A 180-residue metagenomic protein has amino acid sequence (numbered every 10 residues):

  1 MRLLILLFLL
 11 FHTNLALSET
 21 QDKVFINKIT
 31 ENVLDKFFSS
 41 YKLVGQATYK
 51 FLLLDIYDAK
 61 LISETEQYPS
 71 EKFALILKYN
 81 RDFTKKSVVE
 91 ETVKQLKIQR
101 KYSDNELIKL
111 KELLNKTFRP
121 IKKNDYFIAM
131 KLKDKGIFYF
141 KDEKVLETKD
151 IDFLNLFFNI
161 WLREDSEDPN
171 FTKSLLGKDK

Functional and structural regions predicted by a protein language model:
M1-L4: Positively charged n-region of N-terminal signal peptides that target proteins for export
L6-F8, V33: Polybasic, low-complexity intrinsically disordered tails and interdomain linkers
H12-T13: N-terminal signal peptide c-region/cleavage motif recognized by signal peptidases
E19-F140, K144-K180: Terminal leader/tail segments of proteins
